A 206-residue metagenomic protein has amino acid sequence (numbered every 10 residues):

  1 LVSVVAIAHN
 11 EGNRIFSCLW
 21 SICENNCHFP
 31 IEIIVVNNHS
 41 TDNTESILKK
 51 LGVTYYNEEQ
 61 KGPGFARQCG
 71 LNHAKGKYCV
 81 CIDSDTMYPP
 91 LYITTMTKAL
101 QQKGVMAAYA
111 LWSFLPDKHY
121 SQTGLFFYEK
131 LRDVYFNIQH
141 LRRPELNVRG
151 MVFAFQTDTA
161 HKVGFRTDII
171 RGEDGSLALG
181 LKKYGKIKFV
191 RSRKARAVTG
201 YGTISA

Functional and structural regions predicted by a protein language model:
N10-E24: Short, well-formed alpha-helical segments that are part of the catalytic scaffolds of diverse glycosyltransferases
R14-F16, T41-K50, L91: Acidic helix N-cap motif at the loop->helix transition within catalytic regions of sugar-transfer enzymes
S21, N37-E45, T86: A conserved acidic beta->alpha catalytic loop
E58-A74: Glycine-rich, basic loop-to-helix element that forms the pyrophosphate-binding segment of sugar-nucleotide handling
C79: Short aromatic/hydrophobic "clamp" motif used to bind/position activated sugar donors
L91-Q122: Conserved donor NDP-sugar-binding/catalytic core segment of glycosyltransferases
A110-P116, G124-L146: Short, flexible, basic/aromatic active-site loop/helix in glycosyltransferases
R171-L177: Acidic donor-binding loop at a coil-to-helix junction in glycosyltransferase catalytic cores that engages
